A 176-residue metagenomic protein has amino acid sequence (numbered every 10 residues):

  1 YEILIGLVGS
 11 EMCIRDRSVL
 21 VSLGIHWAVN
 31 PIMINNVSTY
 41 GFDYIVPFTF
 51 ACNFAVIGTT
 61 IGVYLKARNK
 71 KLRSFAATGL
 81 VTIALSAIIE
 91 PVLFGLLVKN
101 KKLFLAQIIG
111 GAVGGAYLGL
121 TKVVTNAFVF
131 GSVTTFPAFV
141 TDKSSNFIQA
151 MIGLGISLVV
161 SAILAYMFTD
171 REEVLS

Functional and structural regions predicted by a protein language model:
Y1, D16, M33-I34: Generic structural marker for isolated residues within well-ordered, non-membrane alpha-helices of soluble domains
Y1-G9, C13: Single conserved hydrophobic/aromatic residue that forms the stacking wall/gate of nucleotide- or nucleobase-binding
G9-E11, L23, Y40-F48, R68 (+1 more regions): Membrane-interfacial loop-to-helix junctions in multi-pass transporters
I14-H26, V37-Y40, I83, L118: Transmembrane alpha-helix interface/packing and boundary motifs in multi-pass membrane proteins, characterized by
R15-D16, N53, V133-T134: A glycine-rich phosphate-binding loop feature that marks nucleotide/adenosyl-phosphate handling sites
D16-L20, I45, A51, M151-G155: Hydrophobic alpha-helical transmembrane segments of multi-pass membrane proteins
N30, I34-G111: Helix-loop-helix junctions within the multi-pass membrane cores of secondary transporters/permeases
I32-N35, V63, P91-S176: Transmembrane alpha-helical segments and their short flanking loops that form helix-hairpins/helix-helix interfaces
